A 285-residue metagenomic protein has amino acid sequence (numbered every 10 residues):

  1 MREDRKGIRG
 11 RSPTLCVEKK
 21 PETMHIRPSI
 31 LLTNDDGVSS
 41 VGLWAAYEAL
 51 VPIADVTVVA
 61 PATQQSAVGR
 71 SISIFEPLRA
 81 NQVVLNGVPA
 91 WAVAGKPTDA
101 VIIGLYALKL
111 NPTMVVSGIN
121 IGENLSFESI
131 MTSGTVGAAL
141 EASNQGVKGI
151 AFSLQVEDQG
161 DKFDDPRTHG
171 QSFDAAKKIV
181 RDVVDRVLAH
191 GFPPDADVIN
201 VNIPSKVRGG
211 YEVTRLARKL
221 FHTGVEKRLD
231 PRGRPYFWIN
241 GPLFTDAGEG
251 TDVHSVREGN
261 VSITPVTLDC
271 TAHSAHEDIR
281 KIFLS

Functional and structural regions predicted by a protein language model:
H25, T168-Q171, H190-S285: C-terminal accessory domains and tails appended to enzymatic cores
H25-I30, V41-A107, N111: A cross-family phosphate/adenosyl-ligand binding-site feature
L32-S39, S129-I130: Short, glycine-rich nucleotide/cofactor-binding loops
I103, L110-D161: Internal, conserved structured core segments that host functional sites
I150-D182: Short, glycine-/small-residue-rich phosphate/pyrophosphate-handling segment
